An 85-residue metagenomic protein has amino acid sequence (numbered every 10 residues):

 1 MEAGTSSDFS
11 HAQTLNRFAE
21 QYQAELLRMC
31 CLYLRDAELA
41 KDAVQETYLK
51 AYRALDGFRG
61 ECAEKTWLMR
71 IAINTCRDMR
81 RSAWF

Functional and structural regions predicted by a protein language model:
M1-R28, L32: N-terminal module of bacterial RNA polymerase sigma factors
D8, Y48-A63, S82-W84: Sigma70-family region 2
L39: Two-component histidine kinase catalytic core, primarily the HATPase_c
D42-L49, C62-N74: Structural recognition of an alpha-helix C-terminal capping motif at a helix-to-coil junction
I73-F85: Arg/Lys-rich amphipathic alpha helix in sigma70-family domain 2
